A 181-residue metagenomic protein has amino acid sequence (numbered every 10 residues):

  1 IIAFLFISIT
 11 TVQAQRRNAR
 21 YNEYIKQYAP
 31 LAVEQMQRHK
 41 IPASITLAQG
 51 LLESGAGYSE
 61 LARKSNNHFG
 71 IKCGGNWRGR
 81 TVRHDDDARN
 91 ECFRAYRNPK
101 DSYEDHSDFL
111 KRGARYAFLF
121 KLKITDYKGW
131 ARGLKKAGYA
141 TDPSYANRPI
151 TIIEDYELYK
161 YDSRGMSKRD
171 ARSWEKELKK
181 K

Functional and structural regions predicted by a protein language model:
A3-Q13: Hydrophobic h-region of N-terminal signal peptides that target proteins for export in Gram-negative bacteria
V12-K181: Catalytic cores of secreted/periplasmic lytic hydrolases that degrade extracellular macromolecules
